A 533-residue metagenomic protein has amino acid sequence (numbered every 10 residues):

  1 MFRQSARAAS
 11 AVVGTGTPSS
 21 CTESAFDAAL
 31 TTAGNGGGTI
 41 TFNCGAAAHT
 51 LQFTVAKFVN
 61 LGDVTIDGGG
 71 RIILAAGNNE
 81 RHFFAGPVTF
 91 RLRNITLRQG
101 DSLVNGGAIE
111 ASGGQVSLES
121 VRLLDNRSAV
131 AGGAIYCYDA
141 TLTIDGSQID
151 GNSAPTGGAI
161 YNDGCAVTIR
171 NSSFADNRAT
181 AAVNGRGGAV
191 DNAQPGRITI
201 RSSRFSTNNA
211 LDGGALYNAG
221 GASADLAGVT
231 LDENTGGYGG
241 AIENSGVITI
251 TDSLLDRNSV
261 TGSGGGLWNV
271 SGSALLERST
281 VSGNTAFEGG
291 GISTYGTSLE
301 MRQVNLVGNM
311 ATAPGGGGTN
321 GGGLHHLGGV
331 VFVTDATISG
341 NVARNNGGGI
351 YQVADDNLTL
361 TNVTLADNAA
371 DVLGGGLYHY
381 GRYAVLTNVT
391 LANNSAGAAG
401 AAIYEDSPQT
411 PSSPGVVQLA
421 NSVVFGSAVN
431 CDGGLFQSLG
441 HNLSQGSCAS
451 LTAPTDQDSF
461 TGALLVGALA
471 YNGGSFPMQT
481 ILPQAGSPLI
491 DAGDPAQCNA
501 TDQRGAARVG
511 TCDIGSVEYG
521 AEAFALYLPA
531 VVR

Functional and structural regions predicted by a protein language model:
F2-A25, A46, A468-G473, R533: Right-handed parallel beta-helix/beta-solenoid
G16-S24, T39-V64, R71-I73, N79 (+1 more regions): N-terminal extracellular ligand-recognition/capping segment immediately after the signal peptide
P18, G37, C44-H49, G70-I72 (+8 more regions): Acidic glycine-/aspartate-rich tracts in secreted/extracellular proteins
D27, T31, T50-T65, I73-N94 (+14 more regions): Extracellular beta-strand-rich solenoid/capping regions of secreted or surface-exposed proteins that bind or remodel
A46, K57-I73, G77-E80, F84-F90 (+3 more regions): Extracellular, surface-exposed repeat architectures
P87-G213, N218-G220, A224-G239, E243-G262 (+4 more regions): Right-handed parallel beta-helix
S117, L142-T143, N162-R170, Q194 (+8 more regions): Predominantly extracellular beta-rich ligand-binding scaffolds that present long acidic/polar faces for carbohydrate
S450, Q484-V531: Surface beta-loop-beta hairpin patches that serve as ligand-binding interfaces in beta-rich domains
